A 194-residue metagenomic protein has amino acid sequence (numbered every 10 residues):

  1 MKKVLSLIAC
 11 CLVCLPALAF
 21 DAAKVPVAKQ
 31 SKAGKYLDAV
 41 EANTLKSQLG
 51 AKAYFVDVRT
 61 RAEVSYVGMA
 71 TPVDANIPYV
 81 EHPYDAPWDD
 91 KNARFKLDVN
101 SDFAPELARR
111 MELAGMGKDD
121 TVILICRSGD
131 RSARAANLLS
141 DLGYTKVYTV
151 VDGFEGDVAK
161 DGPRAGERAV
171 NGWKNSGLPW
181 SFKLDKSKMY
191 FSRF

Functional and structural regions predicted by a protein language model:
K2-C10: Sec-dependent signal peptide recognition, specifically the positively charged N-region followed immediately by
C14-P16: N-terminal signal peptide c-region/cleavage motif recognized by signal peptidases
A19-G50, S65-T121, S132-F194: Rhodanese-like catalytic fold shared by cysteine-dependent sulfurtransferases and DSP/PTP-type phosphatases
Y54-R59, I77: Short hydrophobic beta-strand that contains or immediately precedes a catalytic carboxylate
A62: Glycine-rich nucleotide phosphate-binding loop and flanking beta-alpha elements of Rossmann-like dinucleotide-binding
I125: Short, surface-exposed ligand- or partner-binding patches at beta-edge/loop junctions that are enriched in aromatics
G129: Conserved G/P- and acidic residue-centered "switch" motifs that form tight phosphate/ATP-binding loops in soluble
